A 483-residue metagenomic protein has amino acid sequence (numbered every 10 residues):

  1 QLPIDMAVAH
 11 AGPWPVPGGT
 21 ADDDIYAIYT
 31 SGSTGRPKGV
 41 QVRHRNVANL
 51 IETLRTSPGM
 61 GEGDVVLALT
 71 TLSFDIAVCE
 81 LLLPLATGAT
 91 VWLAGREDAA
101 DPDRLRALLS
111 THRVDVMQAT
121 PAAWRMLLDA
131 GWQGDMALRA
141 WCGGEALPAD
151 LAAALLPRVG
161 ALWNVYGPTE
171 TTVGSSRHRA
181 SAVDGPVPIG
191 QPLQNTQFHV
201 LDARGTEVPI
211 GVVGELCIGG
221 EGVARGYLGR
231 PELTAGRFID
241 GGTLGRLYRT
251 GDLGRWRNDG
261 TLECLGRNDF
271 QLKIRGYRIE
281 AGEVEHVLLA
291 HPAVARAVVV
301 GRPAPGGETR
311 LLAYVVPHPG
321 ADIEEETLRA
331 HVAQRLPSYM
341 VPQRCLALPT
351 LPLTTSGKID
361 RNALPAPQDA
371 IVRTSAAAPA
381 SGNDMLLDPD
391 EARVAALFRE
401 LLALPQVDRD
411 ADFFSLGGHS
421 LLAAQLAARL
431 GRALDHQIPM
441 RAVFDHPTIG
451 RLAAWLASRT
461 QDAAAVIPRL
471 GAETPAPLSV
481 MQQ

Functional and structural regions predicted by a protein language model:
Q1-G18, V47, A161-N164, R179-M385 (+4 more regions): AMP-dependent adenylate-forming
A11-I210, E215-A224, G242-Y248, Q271-L272 (+3 more regions): Motif- and composition-driven signal specific to adenylation
W14-G18, D24, W141, S338 (+3 more regions): Regions immediately C-terminal to embedded phosphopantetheine-bearing carrier domains
R36, G59-G61, G229-P231, L404-P405: PAS/PAS-like sensory domain cap-loop motif
T120, G220, D252, H419 (+1 more regions): Short, conserved phosphate/pyrophosphate- and ester-handling motifs at nucleotide-, phospho-/glycolipid
E170, P305-T309, H446: Short acidic/glycine-enriched loop/turn segments that link adjacent beta-strands
